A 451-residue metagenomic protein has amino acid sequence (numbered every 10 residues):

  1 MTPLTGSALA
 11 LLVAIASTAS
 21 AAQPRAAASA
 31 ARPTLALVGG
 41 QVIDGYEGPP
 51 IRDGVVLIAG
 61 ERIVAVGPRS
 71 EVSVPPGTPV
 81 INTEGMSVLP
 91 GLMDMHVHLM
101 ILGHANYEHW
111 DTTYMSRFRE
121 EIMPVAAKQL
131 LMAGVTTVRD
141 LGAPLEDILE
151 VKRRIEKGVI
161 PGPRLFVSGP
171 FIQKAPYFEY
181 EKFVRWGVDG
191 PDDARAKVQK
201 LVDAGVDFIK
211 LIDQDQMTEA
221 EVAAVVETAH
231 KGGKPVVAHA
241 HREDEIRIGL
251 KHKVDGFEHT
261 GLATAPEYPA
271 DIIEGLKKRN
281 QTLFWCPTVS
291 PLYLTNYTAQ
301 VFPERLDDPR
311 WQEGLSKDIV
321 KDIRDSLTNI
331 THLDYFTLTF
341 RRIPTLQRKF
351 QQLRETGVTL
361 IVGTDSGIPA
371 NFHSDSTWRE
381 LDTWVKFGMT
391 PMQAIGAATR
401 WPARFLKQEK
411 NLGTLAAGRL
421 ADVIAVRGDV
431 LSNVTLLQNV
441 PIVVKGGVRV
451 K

Functional and structural regions predicted by a protein language model:
P3-T18: Bacterial N-terminal signal peptides
R25-A27, V42, G48-L89: Histidine-rich, glycine-flanked metal-binding segment
V42-V55, P68-R69, P344, F372 (+2 more regions): Acidic, glycine-enriched loop/beta-strand segments at the rims of small-molecule binding/catalytic pockets
M86-R154, F178, A220, H241-H259: Metal-associated gating/positioning segment near the N- to mid-region
I101-E121, K128-L131, P161, G169 (+4 more regions): Active-site gating loops and adjacent loop-to-helix segments of metal-dependent hydrolytic enzymes
M123-E146, P163-P170, D203-Q214, P235 (+3 more regions): Divalent metal-dependent hydrolysis catalytic cores, especially in the metallo-beta-lactamase
R153, K157-F171, E219-A238, R242 (+2 more regions): Alpha-helix-loop-beta-strand connector modules within alpha/beta enzyme cores
A196-M217, L262-F387, P391: Active-site neighborhoods of metal-dependent hydrolases
